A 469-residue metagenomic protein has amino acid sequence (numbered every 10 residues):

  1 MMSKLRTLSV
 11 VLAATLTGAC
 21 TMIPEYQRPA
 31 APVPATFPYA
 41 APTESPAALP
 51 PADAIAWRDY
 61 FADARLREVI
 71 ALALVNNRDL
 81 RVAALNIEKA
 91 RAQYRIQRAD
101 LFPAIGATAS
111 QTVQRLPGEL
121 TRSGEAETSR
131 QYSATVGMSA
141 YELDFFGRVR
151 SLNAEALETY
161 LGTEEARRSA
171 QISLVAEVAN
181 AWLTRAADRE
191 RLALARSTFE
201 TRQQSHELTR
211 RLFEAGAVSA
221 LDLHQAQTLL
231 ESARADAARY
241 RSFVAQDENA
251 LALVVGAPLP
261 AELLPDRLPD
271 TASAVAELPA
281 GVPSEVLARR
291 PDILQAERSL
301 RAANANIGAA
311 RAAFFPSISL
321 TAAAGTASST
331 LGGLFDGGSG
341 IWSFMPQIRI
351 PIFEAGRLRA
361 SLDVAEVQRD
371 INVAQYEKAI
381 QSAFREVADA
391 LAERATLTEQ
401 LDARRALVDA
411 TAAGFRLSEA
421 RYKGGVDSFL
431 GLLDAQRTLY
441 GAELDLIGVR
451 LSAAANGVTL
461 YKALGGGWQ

Functional and structural regions predicted by a protein language model:
M2-V75, L157, R241-A288, L294 (+3 more regions): Terminal intrinsically disordered/low-complexity segments used for targeting and assembly
E25, P29, I55-A56, A64-L72 (+7 more regions): Small/polar-residue-enriched beta-strand and adjacent coil segments characteristic of outer-membrane beta-barrel
A92, A99, E165, I172 (+18 more regions): Regular, well-ordered alpha-helical segments
V149, E158, E165-V282, E393 (+4 more regions): Periplasmic alpha-helical coiled-coil/stalk elements that build and connect Gram-negative outer-membrane
F213-A217, Y422-V426, A463-G467: A short glycine-centered flexible hinge/capping loop motif at secondary-structure junctions
G216-S219, A383, A390, G425-S428: Alpha-helical heptad-repeat coiled-coil segments that mediate oligomerization/polymerization in large
S219-L221, S428-G448: Short terminal targeting/anchoring segments
